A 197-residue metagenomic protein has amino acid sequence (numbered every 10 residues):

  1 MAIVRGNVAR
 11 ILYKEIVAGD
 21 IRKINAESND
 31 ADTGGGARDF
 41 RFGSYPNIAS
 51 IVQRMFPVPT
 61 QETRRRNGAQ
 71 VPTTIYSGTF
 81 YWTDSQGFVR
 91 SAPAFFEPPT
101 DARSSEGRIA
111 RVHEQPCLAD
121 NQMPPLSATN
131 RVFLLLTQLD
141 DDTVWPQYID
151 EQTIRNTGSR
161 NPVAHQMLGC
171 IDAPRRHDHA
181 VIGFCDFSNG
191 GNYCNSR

Functional and structural regions predicted by a protein language model:
M1-R197: Intrinsically disordered, charged low-complexity linkers and terminal tails that flank or connect structured domains
